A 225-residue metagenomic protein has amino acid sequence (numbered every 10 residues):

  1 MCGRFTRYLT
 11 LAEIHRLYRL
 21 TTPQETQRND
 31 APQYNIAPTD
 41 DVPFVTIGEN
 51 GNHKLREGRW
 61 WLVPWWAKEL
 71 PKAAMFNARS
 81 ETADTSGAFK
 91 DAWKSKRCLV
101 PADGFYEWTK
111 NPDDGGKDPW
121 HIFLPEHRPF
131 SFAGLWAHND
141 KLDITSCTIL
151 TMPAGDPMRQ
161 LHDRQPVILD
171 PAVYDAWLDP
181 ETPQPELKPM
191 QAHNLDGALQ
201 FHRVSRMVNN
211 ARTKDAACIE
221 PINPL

Functional and structural regions predicted by a protein language model:
M1-L225: Short linear sequence motif anchored by a di-proline
